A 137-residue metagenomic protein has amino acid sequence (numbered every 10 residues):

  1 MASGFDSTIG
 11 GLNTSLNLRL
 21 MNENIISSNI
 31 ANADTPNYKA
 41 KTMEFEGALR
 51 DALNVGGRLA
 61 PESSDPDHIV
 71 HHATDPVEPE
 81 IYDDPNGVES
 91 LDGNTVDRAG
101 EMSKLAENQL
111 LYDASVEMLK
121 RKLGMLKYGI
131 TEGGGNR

Functional and structural regions predicted by a protein language model:
M1-R137: Amphipathic alpha-helical polymerization modules
